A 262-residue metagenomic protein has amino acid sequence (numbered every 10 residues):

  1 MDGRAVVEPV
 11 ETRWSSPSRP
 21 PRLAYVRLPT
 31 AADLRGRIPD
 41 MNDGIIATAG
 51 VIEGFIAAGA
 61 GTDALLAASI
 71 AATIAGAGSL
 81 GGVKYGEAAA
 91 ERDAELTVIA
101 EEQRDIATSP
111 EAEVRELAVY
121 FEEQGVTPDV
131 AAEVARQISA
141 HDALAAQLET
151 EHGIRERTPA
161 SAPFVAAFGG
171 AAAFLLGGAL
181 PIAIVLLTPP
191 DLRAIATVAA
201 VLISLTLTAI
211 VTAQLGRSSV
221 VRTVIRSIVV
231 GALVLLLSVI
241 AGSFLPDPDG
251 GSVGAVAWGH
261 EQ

Functional and structural regions predicted by a protein language model:
R4, V10-E87: Internal alpha-helical transmembrane segments
R4-P39, A88-A171: Cytosol/matrix-facing amphipathic helices and coiled-coil assembly/linker segments of eukaryotic membrane proteins
R37, L65-I70, F164-A171, I195-A199 (+1 more regions): Hydrophobic alpha-helical transmembrane segments
G44-A49, G170-L180: Core segments of transmembrane alpha-helices that mediate helix-helix packing or line hydrophobic substrate/ligand
E53-A68, A183-R193, I240-A255: Helix-coil boundary and interhelical linker segments in multi-pass alpha-helical membrane proteins
F55, V83, E87, E91 (+7 more regions): Membrane-water interface at transmembrane helix exits
A199, I203-S218: Transmembrane alpha-helical segments of integral membrane proteins
R226-V239: Small-residue-rich segments of transmembrane alpha-helices in multi-pass membrane proteins, especially helix faces
